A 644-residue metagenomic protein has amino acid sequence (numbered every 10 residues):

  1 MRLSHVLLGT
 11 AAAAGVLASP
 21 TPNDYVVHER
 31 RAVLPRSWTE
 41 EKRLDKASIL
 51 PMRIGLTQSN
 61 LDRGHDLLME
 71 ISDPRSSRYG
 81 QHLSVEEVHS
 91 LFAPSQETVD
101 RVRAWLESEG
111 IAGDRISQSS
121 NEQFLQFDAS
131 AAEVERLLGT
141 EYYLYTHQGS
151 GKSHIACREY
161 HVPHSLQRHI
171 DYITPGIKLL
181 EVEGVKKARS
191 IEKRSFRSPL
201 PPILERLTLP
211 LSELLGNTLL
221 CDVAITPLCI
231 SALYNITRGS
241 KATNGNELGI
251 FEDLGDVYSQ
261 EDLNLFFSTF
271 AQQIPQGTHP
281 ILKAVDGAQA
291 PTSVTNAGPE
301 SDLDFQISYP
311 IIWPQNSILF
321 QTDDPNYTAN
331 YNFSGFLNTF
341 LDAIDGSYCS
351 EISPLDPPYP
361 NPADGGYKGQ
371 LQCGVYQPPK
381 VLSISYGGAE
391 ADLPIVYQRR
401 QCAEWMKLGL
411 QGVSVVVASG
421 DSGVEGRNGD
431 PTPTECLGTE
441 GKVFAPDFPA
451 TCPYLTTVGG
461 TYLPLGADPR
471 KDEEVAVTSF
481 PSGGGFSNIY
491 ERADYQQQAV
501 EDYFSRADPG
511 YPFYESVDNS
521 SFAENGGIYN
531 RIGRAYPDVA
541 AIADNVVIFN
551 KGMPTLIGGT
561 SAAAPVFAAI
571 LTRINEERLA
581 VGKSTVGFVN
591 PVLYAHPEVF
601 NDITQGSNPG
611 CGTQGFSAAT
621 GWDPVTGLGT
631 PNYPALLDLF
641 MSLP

Functional and structural regions predicted by a protein language model:
M1-T21: Fungal secretory targeting signals
S19-S117, Q126, A131-G423, D430-T457 (+4 more regions): Substrate-binding/charge-relay-adjacent region of secreted/lumenal peptidase catalytic domains
P275-H279, I318-L319, V416, T457-G460 (+3 more regions): Acidic/polar loop patches that form or flank catalytic/metal-binding clefts of enzymes that bind anionic ligands
G420, G559, G627: Active-site glycine-centered loops adjacent to acidic/histidine catalytic or metal-binding residues that shape
G423-E425, P464: Active-site environment of divalent metal-dependent phosphoester hydrolases
P453, T457-E501: Polar, glycine-rich mid-to-C-terminal structural blocks that act as macromolecule-binding/assembly scaffolds
F513, G526, L571, N575-T626 (+1 more regions): An often Trp-containing, charged/polar helix-loop segment at the C-terminal end of enzyme catalytic cores
P537, G558-E576: C-terminal substrate/ligand-recognition segments
